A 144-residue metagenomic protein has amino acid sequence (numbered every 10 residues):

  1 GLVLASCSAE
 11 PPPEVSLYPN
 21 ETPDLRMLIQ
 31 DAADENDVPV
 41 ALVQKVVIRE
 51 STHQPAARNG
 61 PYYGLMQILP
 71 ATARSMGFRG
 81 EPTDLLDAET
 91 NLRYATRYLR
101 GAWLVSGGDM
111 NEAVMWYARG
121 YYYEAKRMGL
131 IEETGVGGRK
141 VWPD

Functional and structural regions predicted by a protein language model:
L4-D24: Bacterial Sec signal peptide processing site at the extreme N-terminus
A33: The alpha-helix within a helix-turn-helix
V38-H53, A95, V114-A118: Short, functionally critical alpha-helical segments immediately adjacent to catalytic or ligand/cofactor-binding
S51-Q54, T72-S75, G120-Y123: Solvent-exposed loop/turn segments at secondary-structure junctions within structured extracellular/periplasmic domains
A56-N59: A short gly/proline-enriched turn/hairpin at secondary-structure junctions
P61-F78: Substrate-binding/active-site groove segments that recognize and process beta-1,4-linked N-acetyl-hexosamine
E81-T90: A short, structured beta-strand-centered segment in the mid-to-C-terminal lobe of catalytic cores from group-transfer
T96-G135: Catalytic and binding regions of secreted/periplasmic enzymes and modules that target cell-wall glycans
